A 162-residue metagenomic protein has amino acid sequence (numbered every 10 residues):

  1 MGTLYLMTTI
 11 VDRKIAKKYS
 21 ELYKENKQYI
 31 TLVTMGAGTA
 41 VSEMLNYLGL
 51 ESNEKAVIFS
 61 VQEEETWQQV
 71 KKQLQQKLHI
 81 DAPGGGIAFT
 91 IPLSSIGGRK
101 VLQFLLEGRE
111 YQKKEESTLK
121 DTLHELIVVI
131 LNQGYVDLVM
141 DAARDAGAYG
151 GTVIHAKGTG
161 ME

Functional and structural regions predicted by a protein language model:
M1-E162: Positively charged, small/polar-rich N-terminal and surface patches that mediate targeting and assembly and bind
